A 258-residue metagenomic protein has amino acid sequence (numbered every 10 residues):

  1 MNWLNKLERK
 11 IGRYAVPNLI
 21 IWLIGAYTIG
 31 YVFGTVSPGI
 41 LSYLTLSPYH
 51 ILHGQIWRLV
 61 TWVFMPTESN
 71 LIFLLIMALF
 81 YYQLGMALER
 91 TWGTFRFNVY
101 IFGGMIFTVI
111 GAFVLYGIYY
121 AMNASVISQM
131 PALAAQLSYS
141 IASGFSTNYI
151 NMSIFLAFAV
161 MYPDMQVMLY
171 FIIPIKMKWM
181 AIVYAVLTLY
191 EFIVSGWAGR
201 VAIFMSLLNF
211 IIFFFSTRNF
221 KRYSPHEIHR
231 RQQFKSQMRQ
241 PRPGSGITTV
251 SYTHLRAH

Functional and structural regions predicted by a protein language model:
M1-I11: Short, Lys/Arg-rich, polar N-terminal cytosolic tail immediately upstream of the first transmembrane signal-anchor
G12-I110, L115-S128: N-terminal TM1-TM2 helical hairpin plus the immediately adjacent luminal interfacial "cap"
Y81-Y82, F155, I182-E191: Hydrophobic, membrane-inserted alpha-helices
V114, Q129-M165, I173-W179: Membrane-interface micro-motifs in multi-pass membrane enzymes
F145, Y149, S195-N209: Loop-to-transmembrane alpha-helix initiation sites
L156-A157, L207-T217: Alpha-helical transmembrane segments and their membrane-interface exit regions
R222-G244: Short, highly charged, low-complexity non-transmembrane loops/tails of multi-pass membrane proteins
T253-H258: Conserved small/polar residues in nucleotide/adenosyl-binding loops
